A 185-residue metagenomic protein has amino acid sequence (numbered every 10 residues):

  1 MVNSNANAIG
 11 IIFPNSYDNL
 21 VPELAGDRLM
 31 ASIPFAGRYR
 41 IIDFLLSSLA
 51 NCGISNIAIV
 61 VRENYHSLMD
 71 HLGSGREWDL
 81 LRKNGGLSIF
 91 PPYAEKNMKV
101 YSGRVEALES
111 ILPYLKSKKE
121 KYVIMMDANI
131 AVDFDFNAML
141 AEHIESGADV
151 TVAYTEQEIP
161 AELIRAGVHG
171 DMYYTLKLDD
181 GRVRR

Functional and structural regions predicted by a protein language model:
M1-R185: Unchanged
